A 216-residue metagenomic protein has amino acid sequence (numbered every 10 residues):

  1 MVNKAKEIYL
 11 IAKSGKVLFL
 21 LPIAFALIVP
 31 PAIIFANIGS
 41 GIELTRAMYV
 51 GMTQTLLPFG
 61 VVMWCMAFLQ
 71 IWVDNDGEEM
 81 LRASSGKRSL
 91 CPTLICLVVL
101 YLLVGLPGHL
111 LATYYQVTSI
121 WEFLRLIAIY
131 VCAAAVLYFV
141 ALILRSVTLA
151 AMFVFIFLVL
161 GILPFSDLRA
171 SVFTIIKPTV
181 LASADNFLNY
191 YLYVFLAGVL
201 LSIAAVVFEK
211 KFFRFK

Functional and structural regions predicted by a protein language model:
M1-I23, V140, R214: Aromatic- and glycine-rich beta-strand/loop motifs that create alpha-glucan
A12-I42: Long, highly hydrophobic alpha-helical transmembrane signal-anchor segments
V17-F25, T53-T55, M152, Y191-V199: Hydrophobic H-region at the start of alpha-helical membrane spans
L21, K87-T93: Membrane-interfacial loop-to-transmembrane alpha-helix junctions, especially the N-terminal start
L21-V29, R145-I162: Central hydrophobic cores of alpha-helical transmembrane segments in multi-pass integral membrane proteins
A32-W72, C91-V154: Secretory targeting signals
F35-E43, A150-K216: Terminal transmembrane helical anchor/hairpin motif
E79-R88: Short helix-to-coil transition segments within interhelical loops that connect adjacent transmembrane helices
